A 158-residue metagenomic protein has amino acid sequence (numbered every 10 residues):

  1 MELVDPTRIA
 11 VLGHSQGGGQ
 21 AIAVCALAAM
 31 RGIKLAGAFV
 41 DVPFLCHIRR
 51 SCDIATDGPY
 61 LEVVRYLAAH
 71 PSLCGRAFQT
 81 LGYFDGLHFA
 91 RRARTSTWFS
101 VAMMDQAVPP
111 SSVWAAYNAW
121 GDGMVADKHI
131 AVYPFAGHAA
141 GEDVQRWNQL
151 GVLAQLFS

Functional and structural regions predicted by a protein language model:
M1-S15: Gly/Ser-rich "nucleophile elbow"/oxyanion-hole loop immediately N-terminal to the catalytic nucleophile in hydrolases
G13-A23: Glycine-rich nucleophile elbow surrounding the catalytic serine of serine-hydrolase chemistry
A23-C74, V132: Hydrolase active-site cap/lid region
L73-F89: Active-site nucleophile elbow and catalytic-triad environment of alpha/beta-hydrolase enzymes
A93, F99-V101, D105: Short beta-strand/loop motif that positions the catalytic acidic residue of the alpha/beta-hydrolase fold
T95-T97, P109-N118: Short alpha-helix in the alpha/beta-hydrolase fold that links the catalytic acid
M103-V108, A139: Acidic catalytic loop of the alpha/beta-hydrolase fold
W114-S158: C-terminal catalytic histidine-bearing segment of alpha/beta-hydrolase fold enzymes
